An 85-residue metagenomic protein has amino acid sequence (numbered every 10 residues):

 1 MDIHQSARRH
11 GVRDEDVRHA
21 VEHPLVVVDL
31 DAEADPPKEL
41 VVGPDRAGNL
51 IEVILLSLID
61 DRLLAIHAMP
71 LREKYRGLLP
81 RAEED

Functional and structural regions predicted by a protein language model:
M1-D85: Ribonuclease/tRNase effector modules and their secretory precursors
